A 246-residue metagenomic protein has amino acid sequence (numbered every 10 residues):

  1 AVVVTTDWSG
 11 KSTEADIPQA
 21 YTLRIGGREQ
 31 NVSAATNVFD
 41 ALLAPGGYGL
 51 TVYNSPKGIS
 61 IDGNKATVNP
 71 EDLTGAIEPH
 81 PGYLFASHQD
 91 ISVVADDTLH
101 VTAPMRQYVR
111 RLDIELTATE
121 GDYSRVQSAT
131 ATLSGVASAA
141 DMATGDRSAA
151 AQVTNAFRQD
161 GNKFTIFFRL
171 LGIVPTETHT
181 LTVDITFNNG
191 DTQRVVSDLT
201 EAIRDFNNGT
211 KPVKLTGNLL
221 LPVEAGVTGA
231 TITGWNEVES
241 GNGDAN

Functional and structural regions predicted by a protein language model:
A1-K11, P104-T119: A short, Gly/Thr-enriched small/hydrophobic beta-strand-prone motif that recurs across taxa
A1-V3, V38, T98-H100, R111-D113 (+1 more regions): Intrinsic-disorder/low-complexity, polar/charged segments enriched in Ser/Thr/Lys/Arg/Asp/Glu/Gln
T6, I25, I91-V93, M105 (+3 more regions): Hydrophobic side chains in beta-strands
A15-K65, R125-F206: Tryptophan-paired
L50, H88-I91, Q107-Y108: Internal, hydrophobic cores of structured domains that mediate oligomerization or house catalytic pockets within large
K57-H100, N189-G226: Structured interaction patches on ligand/partner-binding surfaces of diverse proteins
L99, E120-G121, R125: Compact mixed alphabeta submodule
T216-N246: Hydrophobic, glycine-enriched assembly/anchoring segments
